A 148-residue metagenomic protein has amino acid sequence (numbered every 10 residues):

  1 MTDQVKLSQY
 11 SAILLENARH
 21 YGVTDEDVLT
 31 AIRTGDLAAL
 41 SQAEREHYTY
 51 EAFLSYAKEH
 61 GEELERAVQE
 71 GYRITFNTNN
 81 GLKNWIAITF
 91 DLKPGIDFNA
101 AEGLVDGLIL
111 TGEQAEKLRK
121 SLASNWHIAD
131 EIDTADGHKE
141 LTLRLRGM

Functional and structural regions predicted by a protein language model:
M1-M148: Structural boundary micro-motifs
